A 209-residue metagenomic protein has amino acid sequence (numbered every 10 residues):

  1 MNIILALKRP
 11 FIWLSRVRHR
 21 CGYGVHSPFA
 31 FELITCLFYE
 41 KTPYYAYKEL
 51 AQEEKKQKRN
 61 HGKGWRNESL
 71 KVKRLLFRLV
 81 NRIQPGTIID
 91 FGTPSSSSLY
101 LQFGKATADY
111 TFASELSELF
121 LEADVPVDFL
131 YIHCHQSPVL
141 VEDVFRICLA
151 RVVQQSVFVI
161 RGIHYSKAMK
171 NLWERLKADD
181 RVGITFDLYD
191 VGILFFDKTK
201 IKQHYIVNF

Functional and structural regions predicted by a protein language model:
M1-Y131, H135-Q154, H164-F209: A short alpha-helical cap/connector motif
